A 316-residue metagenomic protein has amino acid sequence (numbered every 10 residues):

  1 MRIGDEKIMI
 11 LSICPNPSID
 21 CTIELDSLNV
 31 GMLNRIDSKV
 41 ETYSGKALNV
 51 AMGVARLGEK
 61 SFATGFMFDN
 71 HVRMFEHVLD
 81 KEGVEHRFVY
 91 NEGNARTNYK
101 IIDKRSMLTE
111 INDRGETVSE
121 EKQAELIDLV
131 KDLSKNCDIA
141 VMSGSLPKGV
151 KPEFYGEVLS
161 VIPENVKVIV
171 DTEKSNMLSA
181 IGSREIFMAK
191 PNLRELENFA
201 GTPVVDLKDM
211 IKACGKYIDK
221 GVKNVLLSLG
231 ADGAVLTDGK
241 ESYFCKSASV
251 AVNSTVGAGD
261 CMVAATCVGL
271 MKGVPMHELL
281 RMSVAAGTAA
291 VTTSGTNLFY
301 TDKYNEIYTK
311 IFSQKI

Functional and structural regions predicted by a protein language model:
M1-T64, V72-M74, K246: Glycine-rich phosphate/adenosyl-contacting loop at the front of the ribokinase-like
L11, F62, R87, V141 (+2 more regions): Structural detector of well-ordered beta-strand residues that form the stable sheet scaffold of enzyme domains
M32, R56-C137, N305-I316: Conserved N-terminal subdomain of the carbohydrate kinase-like
M52, Y99-I101, G233-T237: Short beta-strand scaffold segments in enzyme catalytic cores
E116-S119, L146-V150, N176-S179, N198 (+2 more regions): Short, small-residue-enriched loops and turns at beta-alpha junctions that line or gate enzyme active sites
N136-P147: Short acidic, glycine-rich surface-loop motifs adjacent to enzyme active sites
E153-K240: Conserved phosphate/ATP/ADP-binding segment of small-molecule kinases
L207-I316: Conserved phosphate-binding/catalytic region of the ribokinase-like
